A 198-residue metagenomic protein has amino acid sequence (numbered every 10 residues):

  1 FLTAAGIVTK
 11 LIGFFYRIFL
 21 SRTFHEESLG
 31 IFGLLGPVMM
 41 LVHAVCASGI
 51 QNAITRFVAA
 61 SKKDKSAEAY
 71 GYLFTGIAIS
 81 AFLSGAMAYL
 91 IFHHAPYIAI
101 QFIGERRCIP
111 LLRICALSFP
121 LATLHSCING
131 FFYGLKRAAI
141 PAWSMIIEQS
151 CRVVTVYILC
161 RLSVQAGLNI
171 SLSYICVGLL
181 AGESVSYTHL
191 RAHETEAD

Functional and structural regions predicted by a protein language model:
F1-N52, F82-A88, F92, S118: Signature of the first transmembrane helix
F24, V42-A78, Y133-A139: Transmembrane-helix boundary and interhelical linker motifs in polytopic inner-membrane proteins
V58, A86-R106: Short membrane-interface helical motifs at transmembrane helix boundaries in multi-pass membrane transporters
G104-I128, V154: Alpha-helical transmembrane segments of multi-pass membrane proteins
A122-S144: Membrane-interface junctions at transmembrane-helix termini in multi-pass inner-membrane proteins
A138-I140, S150-Y187: Membrane-interface helix-loop junctions in multi-pass transport and translocation proteins
T188-T195: Conserved small/polar residues in nucleotide/adenosyl-binding loops
